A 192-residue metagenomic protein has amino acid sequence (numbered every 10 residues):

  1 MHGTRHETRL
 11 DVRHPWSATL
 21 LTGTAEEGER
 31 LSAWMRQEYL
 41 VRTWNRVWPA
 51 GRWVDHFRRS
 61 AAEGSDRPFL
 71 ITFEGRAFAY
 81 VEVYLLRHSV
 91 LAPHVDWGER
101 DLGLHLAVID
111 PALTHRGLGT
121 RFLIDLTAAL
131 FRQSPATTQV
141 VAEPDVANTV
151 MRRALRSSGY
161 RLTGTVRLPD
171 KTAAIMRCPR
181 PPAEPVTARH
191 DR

Functional and structural regions predicted by a protein language model:
M1-A25, E184-R192: Conserved N-terminal entry element of GNAT/NAT acetyltransferase domains
A33-V47: Helix-loop element at the rim of GNAT/NAT acetyltransferase active sites that forms part of the acceptor-substrate
R42-W44, D55, A77: Glycine- and small hydrophobic-enriched segments that form the cores of compact globular domains
R58-D101, P111: Acetyl-CoA-dependent GNAT
R87, R161-I175: Conserved catalytic-core motifs of GNAT/GCN5-like acyltransferases
L104-R116: A short, internal acetyl-CoA/4′-phosphopantetheine-binding micro-motif in the GNAT/acyltransferase core
H115-F131, R153, S157: Conserved acetyl-CoA-binding loop-helix of GNAT-fold acetyltransferases
V140-R152, P169: Conserved beta-strand-loop-alpha-helix junction that forms the acyl-donor binding cleft
